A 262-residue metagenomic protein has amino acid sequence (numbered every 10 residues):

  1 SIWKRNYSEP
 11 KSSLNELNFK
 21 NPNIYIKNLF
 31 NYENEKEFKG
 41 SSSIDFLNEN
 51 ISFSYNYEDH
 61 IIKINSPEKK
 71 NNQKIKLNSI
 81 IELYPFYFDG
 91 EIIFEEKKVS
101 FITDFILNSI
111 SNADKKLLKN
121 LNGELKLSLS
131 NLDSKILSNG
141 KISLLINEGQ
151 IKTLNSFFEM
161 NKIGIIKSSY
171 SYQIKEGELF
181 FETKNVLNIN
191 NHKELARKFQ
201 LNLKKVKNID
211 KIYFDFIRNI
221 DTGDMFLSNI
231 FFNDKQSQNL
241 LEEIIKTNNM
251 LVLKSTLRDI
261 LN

Functional and structural regions predicted by a protein language model:
S1-N262: Membrane-proximal interfacial segments on either side of biological membranes
